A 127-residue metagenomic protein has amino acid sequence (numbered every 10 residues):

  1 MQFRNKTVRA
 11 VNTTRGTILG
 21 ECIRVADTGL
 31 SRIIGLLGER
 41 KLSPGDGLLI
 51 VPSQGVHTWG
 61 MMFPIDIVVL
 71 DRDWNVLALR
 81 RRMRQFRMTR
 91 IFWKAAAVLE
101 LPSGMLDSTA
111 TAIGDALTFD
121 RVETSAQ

Functional and structural regions predicted by a protein language model:
M1-Q127: Compact, glycine-rich, soluble single-domain proteins
